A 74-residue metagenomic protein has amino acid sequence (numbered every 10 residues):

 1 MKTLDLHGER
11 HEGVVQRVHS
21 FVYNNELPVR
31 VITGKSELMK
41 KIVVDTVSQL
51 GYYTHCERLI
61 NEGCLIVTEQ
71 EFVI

Functional and structural regions predicted by a protein language model:
M1-I74: Long, charged, low-complexity intrinsically disordered regions
